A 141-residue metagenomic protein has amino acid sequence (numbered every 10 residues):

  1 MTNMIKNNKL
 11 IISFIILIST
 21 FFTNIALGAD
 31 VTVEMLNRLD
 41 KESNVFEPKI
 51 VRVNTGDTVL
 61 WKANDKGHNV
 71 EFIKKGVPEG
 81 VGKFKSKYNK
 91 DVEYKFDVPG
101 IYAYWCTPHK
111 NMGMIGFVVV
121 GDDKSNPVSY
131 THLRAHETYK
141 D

Functional and structural regions predicted by a protein language model:
T2-I12: Bacterial N-terminal signal peptides that target proteins for export
S13-F21: Bacterial N-terminal signal peptides
F22-G28: Sec/Tat signal peptide C-region and signal peptidase I cleavage site
A29-N54: N-terminal edge beta-strand
K62-K87, G116: Histidine- and aromatic-enriched segments that form or immediately flank copper-ligand environments
I101-A103: Short, conserved beta-strand segments of beta-strand-rich sandwich/propeller modules, principally
T131-T138: Conserved small/polar residues in nucleotide/adenosyl-binding loops
